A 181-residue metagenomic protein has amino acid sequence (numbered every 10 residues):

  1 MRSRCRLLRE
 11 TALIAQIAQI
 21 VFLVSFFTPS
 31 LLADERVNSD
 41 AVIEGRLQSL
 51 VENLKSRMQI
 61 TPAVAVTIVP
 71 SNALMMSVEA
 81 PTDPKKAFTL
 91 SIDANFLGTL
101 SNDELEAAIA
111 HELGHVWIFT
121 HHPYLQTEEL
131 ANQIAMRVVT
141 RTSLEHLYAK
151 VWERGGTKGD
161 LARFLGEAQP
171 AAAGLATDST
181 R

Functional and structural regions predicted by a protein language model:
M1-T11: N-terminal secretory signal peptides that target proteins for export/translocation
I14-P29: Bacterial N-terminal signal peptides
F22, L165-R181: Pan-zinc metallopeptidase signature
D34-D83: Auxiliary, metal-adjacent structural segments of Zn-dependent hydrolase domains
R46-Q48, Y124-G166: Short helix/loop segments within enzyme catalytic domains that coordinate or immediately flank catalytic cofactors
E52-Q59, I118, A135-S143: Sec-exported extracytoplasmic/periplasmic mature domains
N72-S101, L113-V116: Active-site scaffold of zinc-dependent metalloenzymes
A107-T120, N132: Active-site recognition of the HExxH zinc-binding catalytic motif
